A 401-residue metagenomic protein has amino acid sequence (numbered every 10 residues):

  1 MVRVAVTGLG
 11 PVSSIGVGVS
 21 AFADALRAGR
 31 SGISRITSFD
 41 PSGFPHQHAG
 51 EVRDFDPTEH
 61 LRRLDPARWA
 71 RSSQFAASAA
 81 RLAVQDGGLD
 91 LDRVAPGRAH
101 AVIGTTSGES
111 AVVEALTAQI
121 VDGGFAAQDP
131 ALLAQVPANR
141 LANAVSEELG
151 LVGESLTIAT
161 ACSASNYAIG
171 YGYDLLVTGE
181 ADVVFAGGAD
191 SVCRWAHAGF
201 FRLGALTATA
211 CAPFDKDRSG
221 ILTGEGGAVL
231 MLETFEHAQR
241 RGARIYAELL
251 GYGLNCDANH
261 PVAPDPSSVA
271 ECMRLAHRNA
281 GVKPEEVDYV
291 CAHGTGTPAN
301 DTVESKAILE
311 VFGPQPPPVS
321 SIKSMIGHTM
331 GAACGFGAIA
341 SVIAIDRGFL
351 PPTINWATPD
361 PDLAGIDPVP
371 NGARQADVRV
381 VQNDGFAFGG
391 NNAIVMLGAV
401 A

Functional and structural regions predicted by a protein language model:
M1-D65, G87, E236-E248, I339-T353 (+1 more regions): ACP-dependent fatty acid/polyketide chain-elongation machinery
R3-T7, R30, S34-R35, L206 (+2 more regions): Condensing-enzyme catalytic core mediating Claisen C-C bond formation in acyl metabolism
V6, R27-T160, A189-H197, P284-N300: Conserved beta-ketoacyl condensing-enzyme motif
G8, L26, A80, A101 (+10 more regions): Conserved small-residue
S20-A25, S110-A126, L175-T178, A198-T209 (+3 more regions): A glycine- and small-aliphatic-rich helix-loop capping segment at beta-alpha/alpha-beta transitions that lines
A76-L89, A138-L141, S146-G187, T223-A243 (+2 more regions): Active-site-proximal alpha-helical scaffold in enzymes
G123-D129, G170, D174, T178 (+4 more regions): Glycine-/small-residue-rich "gating" segment that lines the acyl/pantetheine channel and substrate pocket
A258-V269, T295-F312, T329-F336: Short glycine/threonine-rich loop-to-helix capping motif typified by GTGT followed within a few residues by an Asp-Pro
